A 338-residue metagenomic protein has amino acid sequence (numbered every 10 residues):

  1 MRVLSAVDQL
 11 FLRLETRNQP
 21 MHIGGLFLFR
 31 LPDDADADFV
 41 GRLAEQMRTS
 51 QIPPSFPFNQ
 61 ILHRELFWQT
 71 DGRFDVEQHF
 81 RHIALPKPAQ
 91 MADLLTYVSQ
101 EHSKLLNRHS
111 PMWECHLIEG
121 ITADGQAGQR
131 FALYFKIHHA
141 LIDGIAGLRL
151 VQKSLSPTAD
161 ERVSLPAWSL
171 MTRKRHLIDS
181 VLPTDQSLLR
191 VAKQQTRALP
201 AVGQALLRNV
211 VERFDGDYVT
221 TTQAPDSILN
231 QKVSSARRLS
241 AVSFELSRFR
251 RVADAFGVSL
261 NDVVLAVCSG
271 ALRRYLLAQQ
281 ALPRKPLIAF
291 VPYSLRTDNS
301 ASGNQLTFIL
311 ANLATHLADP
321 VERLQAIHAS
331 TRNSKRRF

Functional and structural regions predicted by a protein language model:
M1-H22: Generic start-of-chain signal for non-secretory N-termini
M1-V7, L26-D36, E45-I52, P57-F338: Soluble acyl-CoA-dependent acyltransferase catalytic core bearing the H(X)4D motif
R42: Surface-exposed, glycine/proline- and aromatic-rich loop segments on solvent-exposed faces across compartments
